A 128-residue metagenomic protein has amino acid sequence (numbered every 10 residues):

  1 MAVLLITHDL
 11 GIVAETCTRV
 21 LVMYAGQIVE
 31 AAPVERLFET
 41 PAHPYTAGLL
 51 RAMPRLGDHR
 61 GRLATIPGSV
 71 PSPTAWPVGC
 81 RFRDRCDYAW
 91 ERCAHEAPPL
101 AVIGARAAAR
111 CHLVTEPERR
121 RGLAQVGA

Functional and structural regions predicted by a protein language model:
M1: Switch/coupling loops of ABC transporter nucleotide-binding domains
T7-H8: H-loop/switch region of ABC-family ATPase nucleotide-binding domains
V13-E15: A short, surface-exposed alpha-helical micro-motif characterized by mixed small hydrophobic and charged/polar residues
R19, A31: Short, glycine/charged-rich "phosphate-handling" switch motifs in NTP-dependent and phosphotransfer domains
M23: Catalytic metal- and UDP-sugar-binding loop of GT-A-like glycosyltransferases, i.e., residues flanking the conserved
P33-A128: Short catalytic/signature loops enriched in Gly
